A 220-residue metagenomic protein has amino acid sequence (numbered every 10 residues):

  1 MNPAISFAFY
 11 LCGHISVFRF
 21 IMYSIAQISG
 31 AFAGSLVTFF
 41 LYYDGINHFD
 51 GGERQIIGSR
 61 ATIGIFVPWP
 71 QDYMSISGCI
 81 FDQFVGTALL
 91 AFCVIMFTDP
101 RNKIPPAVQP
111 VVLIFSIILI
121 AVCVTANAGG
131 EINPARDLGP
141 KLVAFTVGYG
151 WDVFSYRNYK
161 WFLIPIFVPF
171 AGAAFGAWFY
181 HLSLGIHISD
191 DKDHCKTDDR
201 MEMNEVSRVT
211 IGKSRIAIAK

Functional and structural regions predicted by a protein language model:
M1-K220: Membrane-interface helix-loop junctions and terminal tails of multi-pass membrane proteins
